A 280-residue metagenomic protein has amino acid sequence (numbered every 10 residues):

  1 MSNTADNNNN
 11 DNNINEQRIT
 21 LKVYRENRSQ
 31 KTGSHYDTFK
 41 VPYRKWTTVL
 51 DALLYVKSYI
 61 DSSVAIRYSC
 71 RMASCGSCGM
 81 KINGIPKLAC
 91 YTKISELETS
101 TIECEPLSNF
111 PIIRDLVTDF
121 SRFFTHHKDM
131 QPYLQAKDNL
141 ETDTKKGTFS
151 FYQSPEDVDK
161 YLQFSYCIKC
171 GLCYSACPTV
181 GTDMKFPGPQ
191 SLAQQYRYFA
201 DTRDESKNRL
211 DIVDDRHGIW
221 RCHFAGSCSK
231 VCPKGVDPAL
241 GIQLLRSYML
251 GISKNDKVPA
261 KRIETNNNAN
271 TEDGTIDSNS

Functional and structural regions predicted by a protein language model:
M1-D6, I14: N-terminal mitochondrial targeting presequences
N15-T38: Eukaryote-biased recognition of intrinsically disordered, low-complexity regulatory segments
Y24, P42, I82-I85: Short strand-turn-strand beta-turns centered on an Asx-Gly dipeptide
Y36-T48: Short, contiguous acidic and Ser/Thr-rich linear segments
T47-S62, C104-S280: Ferredoxin-type iron-sulfur electron-transfer modules in oxidoreductases and energy-metabolism complexes
C70-G79: Short, structured protein-protein interaction patches enriched in aromatics and acidic/basic residues, typified by
I82-E105: Glycine-rich phosphate/adenylate-binding loop and adjacent beta-alpha elements of nucleotide- or dinucleotide-binding
